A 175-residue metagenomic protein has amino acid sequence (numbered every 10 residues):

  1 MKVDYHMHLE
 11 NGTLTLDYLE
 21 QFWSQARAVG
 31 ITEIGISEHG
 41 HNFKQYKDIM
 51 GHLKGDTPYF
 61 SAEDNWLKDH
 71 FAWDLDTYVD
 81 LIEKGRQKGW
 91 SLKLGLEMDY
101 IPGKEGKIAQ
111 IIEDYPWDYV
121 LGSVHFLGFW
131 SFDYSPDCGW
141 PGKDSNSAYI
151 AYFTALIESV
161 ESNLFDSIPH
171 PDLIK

Functional and structural regions predicted by a protein language model:
M1-P102: An N-terminally biased module of ancient metal coordination in phosphate/nucleic-acid-related enzymes
N11, M98, D114-W117, L121-K175: Domain-core and long-helix interface of multi-subunit machines
L19, E105, F153: Sparse, context-dependent recognition of short Cys/His-centered cofactor- or disulfide-binding micro-motifs
F22-S24, L75-Q87, S91-K93, Q110-Y115 (+1 more regions): Histidine/acidic residue-rich metal-binding segments in metalloenzymes
H52-G55, I111-I112, C138-G139: Short, hinge-like loop/turn segments at secondary-structure boundaries
G103-I112, K175: Distinct, well-ordered alpha-helical segments
